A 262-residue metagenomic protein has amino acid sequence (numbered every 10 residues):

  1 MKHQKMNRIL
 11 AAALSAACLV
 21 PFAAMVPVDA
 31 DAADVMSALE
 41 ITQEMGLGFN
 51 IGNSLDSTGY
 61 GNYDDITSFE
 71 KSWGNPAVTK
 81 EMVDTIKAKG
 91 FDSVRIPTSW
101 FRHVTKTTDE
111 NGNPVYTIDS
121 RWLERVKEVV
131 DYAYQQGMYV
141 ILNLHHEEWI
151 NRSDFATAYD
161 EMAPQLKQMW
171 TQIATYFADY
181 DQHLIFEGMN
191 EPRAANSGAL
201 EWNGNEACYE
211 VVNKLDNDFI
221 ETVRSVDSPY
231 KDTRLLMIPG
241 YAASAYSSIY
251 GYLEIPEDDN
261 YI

Functional and structural regions predicted by a protein language model:
M1-K5: N-terminal secretory signal peptides that target proteins for export/translocation
N7-L19, A23: Sec-dependent N-terminal signal peptides
V20-D34: Sec-dependent signal peptide cleavage junction
A30-S93, D109, N113: N-terminal carbohydrate-binding accessory modules
E44-N50, S93-R95, Y139-I141, H183-E187 (+2 more regions): Structural preference for beta-strand elements that scaffold enzyme active sites
F49-S54, P97-F101, N143-E147, E187-P192 (+1 more regions): Active-site-proximal beta-strand/loop segments in catalytic clefts of secreted hydrolases
W73-V94, V104, E110-H146, R152-G188 (+1 more regions): An active-site-proximal structural segment forming one wall of the substrate-binding cleft that immediately precedes
P164-I262: Active-site region of glycoside hydrolase catalytic domains
